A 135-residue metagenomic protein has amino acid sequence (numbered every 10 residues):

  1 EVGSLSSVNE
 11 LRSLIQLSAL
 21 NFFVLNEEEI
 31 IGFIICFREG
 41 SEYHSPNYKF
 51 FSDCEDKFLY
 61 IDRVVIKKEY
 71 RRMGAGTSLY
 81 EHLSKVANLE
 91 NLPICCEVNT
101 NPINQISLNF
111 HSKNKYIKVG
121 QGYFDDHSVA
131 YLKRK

Functional and structural regions predicted by a protein language model:
E1-E27: Active-site rim helix/loop that mediates acceptor-substrate recognition in acyltransferases
L14-F23, G32, F37-S41, Y60: A short helix-loop-beta-strand connector motif used in the catalytic cores of GNAT acetyltransferases and, in some
I35-R63: Conserved acyl-donor/pantetheine-binding loop and adjacent beta-alpha core of acyl/acetyltransferases and related
D62-R71, T100-N101: A short, internal acetyl-CoA/4′-phosphopantetheine-binding micro-motif in the GNAT/acyltransferase core
I66, R72-K85: Conserved acetyl-CoA-binding loop-helix of GNAT-fold acetyltransferases
A87-T100: Conserved GNAT acetyl-CoA-binding A-motif
T100-G120: Conserved active-site alpha-helix within GNAT-family acetyltransferase domains
Q121-K135: C-terminal "cap" of GNAT-fold acetyltransferases
